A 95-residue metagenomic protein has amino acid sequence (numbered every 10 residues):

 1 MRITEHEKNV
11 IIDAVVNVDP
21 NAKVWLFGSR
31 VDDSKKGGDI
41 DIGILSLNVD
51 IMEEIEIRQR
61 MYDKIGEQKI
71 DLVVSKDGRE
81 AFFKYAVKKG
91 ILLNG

Functional and structural regions predicted by a protein language model:
M1-K23, V31-G37, L47-G95: Catalytic core of pol beta-like nucleotidyltransferases
D41-I44: Short beta-strand->loop micro-motif that forms the acidic, two-metal-ion catalytic signature in nucleotide-processing
